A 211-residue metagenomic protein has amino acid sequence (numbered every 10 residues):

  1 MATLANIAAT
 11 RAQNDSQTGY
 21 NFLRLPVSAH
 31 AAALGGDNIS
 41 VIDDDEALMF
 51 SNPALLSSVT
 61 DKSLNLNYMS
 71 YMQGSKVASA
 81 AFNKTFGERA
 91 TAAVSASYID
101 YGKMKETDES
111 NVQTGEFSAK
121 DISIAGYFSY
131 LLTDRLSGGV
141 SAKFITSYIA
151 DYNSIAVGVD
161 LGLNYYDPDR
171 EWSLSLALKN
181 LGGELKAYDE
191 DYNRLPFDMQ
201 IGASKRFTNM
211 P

Functional and structural regions predicted by a protein language model:
M1-A2, L176: Accessible peptide chain termini
A2-T10: C-terminal segment of classical bacterial N-terminal signal peptides
T10-G35, I39-V41, D61-L64, M69 (+1 more regions): Outer-membrane beta-barrel porins/channels
E46-S58: N-terminal periplasmic accessory domains that precede and gate Gram-negative outer-membrane beta-barrel machines
